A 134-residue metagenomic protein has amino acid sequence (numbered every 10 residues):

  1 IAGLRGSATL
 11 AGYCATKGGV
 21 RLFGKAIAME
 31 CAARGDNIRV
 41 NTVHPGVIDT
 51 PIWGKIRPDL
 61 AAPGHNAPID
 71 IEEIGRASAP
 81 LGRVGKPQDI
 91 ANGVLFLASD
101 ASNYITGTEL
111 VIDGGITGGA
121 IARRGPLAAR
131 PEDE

Functional and structural regions predicted by a protein language model:
I1-A2, T42-I52, R57, A79 (+3 more regions): PG/GG-rich flexible active-site loop of Rossmann-like NAD(P)H-dependent oxidoreductases, especially the SDR superfamily
L4-L10, I121: Active-site "substrate specificity/gating" loop of NAD(P)-dependent dehydrogenases, especially the short-chain
A11, G19: NAD(P)H cofactor-binding loop motif with strongest signal on the N-terminal glycine-rich segment
T16, G24: Active-site helix of classical SDR
M29-A33, N103: Alpha-helical segment proximal to the catalytic Tyr-Lys
D36, N41, T108: Rossmann-like NAD(H)/NADP(H) cofactor-binding core
T42, H65-A101, I105, I112-G114 (+1 more regions): C-terminal helical subdomain
V47-S78, G119-E134: A glycine/serine/threonine-rich, flexible loop-to-helix segment that serves as the NAD(P) cofactor-binding "lid"
